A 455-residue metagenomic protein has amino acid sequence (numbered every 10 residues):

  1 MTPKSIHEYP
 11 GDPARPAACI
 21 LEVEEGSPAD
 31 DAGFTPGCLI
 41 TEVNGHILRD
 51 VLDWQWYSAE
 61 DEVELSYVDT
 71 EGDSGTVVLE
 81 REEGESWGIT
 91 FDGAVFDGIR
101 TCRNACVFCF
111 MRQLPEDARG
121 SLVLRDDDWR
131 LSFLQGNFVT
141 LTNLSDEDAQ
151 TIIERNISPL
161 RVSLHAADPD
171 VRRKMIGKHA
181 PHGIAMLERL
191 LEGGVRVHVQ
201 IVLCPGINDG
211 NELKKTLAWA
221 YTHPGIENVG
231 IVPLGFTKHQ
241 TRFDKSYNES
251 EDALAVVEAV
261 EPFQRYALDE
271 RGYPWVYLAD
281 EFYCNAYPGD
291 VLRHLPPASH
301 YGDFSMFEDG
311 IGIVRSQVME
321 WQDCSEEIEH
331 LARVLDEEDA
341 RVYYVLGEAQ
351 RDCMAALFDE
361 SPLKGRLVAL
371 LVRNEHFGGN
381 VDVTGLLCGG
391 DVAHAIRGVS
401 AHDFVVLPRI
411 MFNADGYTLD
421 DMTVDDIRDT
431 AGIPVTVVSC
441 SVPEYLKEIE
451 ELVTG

Functional and structural regions predicted by a protein language model:
M1-P13, C19, Y287-G455: Radical SAM enzyme core and accessory elements
P3, Q55-F91: PDZ-domain C-terminal substructure recognizer with occasional recognition of PDZ-binding tails
P16-E25, G45-L48: Short, structured beta-strand/loop micro-motifs enriched in basic residues and often containing a Trp
A29, G37-I40, L65, C109: Terminal peptide-recognition signature
D31-R49: Conserved PDZ fold ligand-binding element
G72-S74, R81-I226, G235-F263: Conserved Radical SAM active-site core
K174, I207, I226-D252, E270-H294 (+2 more regions): Flexible glycine/acidic-rich beta-alpha junction loops that bind and position SAM and/or redox cofactors in anaerobic
